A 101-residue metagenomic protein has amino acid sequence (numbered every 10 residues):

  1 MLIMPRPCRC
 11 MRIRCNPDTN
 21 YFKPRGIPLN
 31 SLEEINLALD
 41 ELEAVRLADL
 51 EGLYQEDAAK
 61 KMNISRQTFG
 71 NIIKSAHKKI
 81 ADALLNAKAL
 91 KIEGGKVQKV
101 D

Functional and structural regions predicted by a protein language model:
I13-L39: Short, Lys/Arg-enriched anionic-surface-contact patches
A44-V45: Short alpha-helical "packing" element that flanks the helix-turn-helix/winged-helix DNA-binding module
A48-E51: Short helix-to-turn junction characteristic of helix-turn-helix DNA-binding domains, especially the helix
Y54, N63-T68: Helix-turn-helix DNA-binding motif, specifically the short coil turn and the N-cap/start of the second
K60: Alpha-helical residues within the helix-turn-helix
I72-S75: Residues within the DNA-recognition helix of helix-turn-helix
H77-L84: C-terminal flanking helix
